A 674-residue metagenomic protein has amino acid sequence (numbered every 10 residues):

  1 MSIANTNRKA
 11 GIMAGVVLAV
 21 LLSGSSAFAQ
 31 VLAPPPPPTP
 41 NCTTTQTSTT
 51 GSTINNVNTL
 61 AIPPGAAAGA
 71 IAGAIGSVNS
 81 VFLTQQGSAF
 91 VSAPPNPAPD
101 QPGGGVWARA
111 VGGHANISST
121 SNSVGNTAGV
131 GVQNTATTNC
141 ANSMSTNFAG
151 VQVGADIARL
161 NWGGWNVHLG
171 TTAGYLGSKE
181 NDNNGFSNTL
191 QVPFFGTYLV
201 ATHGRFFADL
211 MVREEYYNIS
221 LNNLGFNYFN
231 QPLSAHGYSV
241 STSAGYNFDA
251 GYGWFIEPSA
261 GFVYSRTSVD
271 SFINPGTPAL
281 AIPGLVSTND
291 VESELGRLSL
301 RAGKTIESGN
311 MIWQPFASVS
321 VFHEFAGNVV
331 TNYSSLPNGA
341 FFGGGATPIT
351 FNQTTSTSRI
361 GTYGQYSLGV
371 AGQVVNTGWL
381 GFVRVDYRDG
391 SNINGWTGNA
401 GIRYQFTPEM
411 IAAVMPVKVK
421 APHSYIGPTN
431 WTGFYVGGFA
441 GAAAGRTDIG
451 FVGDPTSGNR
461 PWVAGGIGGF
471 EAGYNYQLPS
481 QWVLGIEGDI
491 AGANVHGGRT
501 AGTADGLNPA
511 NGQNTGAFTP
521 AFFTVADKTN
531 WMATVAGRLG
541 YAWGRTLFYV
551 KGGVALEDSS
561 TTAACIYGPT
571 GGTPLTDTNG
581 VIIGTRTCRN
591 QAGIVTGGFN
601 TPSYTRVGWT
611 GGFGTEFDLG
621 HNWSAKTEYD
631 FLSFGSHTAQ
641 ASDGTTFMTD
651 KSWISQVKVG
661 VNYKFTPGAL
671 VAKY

Functional and structural regions predicted by a protein language model:
S2-N161, R403-P428: Outer-membrane translocation/initiation segment of Type V secreted surface proteins
S26, Q85-P94, G113, T146-A149 (+5 more regions): Gram-negative outer-membrane beta-barrel domains
Q133-T135, L280-A281, V452-G453: A short small-residue
G174-L176: Early transmembrane hairpin of solute transport permeases
Y217, I273-A281: Short, conserved phosphate-binding/catalytic loop or strand-edge motifs used in phosphoryl-/nucleotidyl-transfer
V263, I282-P283: Acidic/Ser/Thr-rich, low-complexity mid-to-C-terminal regulatory regions of eukaryotic proteins
L285-T288: N-terminal export signals and maturation junctions of secreted/periplasmic proteins
